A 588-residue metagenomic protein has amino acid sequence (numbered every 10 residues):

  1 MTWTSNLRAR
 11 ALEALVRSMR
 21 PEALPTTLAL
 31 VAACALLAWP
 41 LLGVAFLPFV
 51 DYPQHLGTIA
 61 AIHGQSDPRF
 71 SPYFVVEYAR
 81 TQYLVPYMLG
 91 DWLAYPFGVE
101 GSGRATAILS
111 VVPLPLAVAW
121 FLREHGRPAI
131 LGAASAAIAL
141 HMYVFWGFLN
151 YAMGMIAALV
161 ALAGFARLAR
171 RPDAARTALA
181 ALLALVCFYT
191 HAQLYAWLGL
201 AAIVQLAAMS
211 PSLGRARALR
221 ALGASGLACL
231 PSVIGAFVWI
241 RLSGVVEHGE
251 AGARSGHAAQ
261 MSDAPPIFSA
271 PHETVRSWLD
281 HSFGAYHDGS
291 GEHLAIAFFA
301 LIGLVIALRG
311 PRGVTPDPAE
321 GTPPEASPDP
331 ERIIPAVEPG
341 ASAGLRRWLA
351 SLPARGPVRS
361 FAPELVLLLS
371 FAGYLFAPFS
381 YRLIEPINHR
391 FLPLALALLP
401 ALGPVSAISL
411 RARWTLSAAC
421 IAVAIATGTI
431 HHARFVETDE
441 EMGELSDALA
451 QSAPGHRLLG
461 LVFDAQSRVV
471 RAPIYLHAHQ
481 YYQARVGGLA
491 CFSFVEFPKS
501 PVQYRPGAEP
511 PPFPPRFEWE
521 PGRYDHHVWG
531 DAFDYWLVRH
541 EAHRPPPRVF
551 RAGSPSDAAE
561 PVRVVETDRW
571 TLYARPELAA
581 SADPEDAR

Functional and structural regions predicted by a protein language model:
W3, V118-L140: Transmembrane-helix signature of polytopic, membrane-embedded enzymes that assemble or transfer cell-envelope glycans
L37-Q54, S66-P68, Q82-Y83, A178 (+5 more regions): Transmembrane catalytic cores of multi-pass membrane glycosyltransferases and polysaccharide-assembly enzymes
H55-G64, F74-V99: Short hydrophobic/aromatic helix or loop-helix immediately within or flanking a transmembrane segment in polytopic
A105-H125: Transmembrane-helix motifs of polytopic, lipid-linked glycan transferases
W146-G154: Short acidic/glycine- and proline-prone juxtamembrane loop motifs at membrane-interface regions of multi-pass membrane
A161-T177: Membrane-interface transmembrane helices that cradle and orient dolichyl/undecaprenyl
F299, A401, V405-I430: Signature aromatic-anchored transmembrane alpha helix within multi-pass, membrane-resident enzymes that catalyze glycan
F435-T438, A448-H543: Short periplasmic/luminal acceptor-recognition loop of GT-C membrane glycosyltransferases, typified by
